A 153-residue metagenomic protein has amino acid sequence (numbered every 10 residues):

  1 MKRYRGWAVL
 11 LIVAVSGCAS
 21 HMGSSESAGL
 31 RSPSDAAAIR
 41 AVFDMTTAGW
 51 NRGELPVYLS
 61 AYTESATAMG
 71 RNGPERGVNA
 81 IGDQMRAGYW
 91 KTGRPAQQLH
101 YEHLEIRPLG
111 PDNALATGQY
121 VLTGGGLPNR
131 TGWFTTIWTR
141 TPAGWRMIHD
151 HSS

Functional and structural regions predicted by a protein language model:
M1-A8: Bacterial N-terminal signal peptides that target proteins for export
A8-G17: Bacterial N-terminal signal peptides
C18-S60, E64: Short, low-complexity N-terminal intrinsically disordered segments enriched in polar/charged residues
H21, T131-S153: Short beta-strand edge/turn micro-motifs at domain boundaries
P33, L55-D112, V121, L127-N129: A solvent-exposed, acidic/Ser-Thr-rich amphipathic alpha-helical stretch
Y62, Y120-L122, T136, H151-S152: Short beta-strand segments enriched in hydrophobic/aromatic residues within well-folded beta-rich domains
I106-A114, T139-G144: A short, structured loop/turn motif at beta-sheet edges
